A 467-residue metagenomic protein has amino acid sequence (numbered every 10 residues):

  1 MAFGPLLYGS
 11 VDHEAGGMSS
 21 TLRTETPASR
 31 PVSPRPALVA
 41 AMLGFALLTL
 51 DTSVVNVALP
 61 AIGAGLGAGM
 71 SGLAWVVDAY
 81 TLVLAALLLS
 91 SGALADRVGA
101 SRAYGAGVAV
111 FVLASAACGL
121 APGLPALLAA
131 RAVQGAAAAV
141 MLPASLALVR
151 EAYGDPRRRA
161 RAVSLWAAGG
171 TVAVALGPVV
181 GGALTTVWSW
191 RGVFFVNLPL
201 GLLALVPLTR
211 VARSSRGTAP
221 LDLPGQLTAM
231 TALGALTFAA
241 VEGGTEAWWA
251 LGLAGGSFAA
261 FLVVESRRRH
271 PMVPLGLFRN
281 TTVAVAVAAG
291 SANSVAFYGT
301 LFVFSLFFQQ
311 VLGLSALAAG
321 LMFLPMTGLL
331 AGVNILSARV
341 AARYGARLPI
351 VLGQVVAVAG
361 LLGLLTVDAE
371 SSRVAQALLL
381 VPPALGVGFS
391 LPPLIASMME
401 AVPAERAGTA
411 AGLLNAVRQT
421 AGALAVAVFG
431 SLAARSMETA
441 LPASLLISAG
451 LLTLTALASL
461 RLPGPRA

Functional and structural regions predicted by a protein language model:
M1-P34, L457, R461-A467: Actinobacteria-biased recognition of intrinsically disordered, low-complexity terminal regions
A2, V11, S164, T186-G290 (+5 more regions): Hydrophobic transmembrane-helix bundles of small-molecule transporters
F3, S19-T209, N334-L336, Y344 (+4 more regions): Transmembrane-helix bundle of Major Facilitator Superfamily
P34-V57, M70, A250, S257 (+1 more regions): 12-transmembrane solute porter fold
A86, V140, T231-G234, G299 (+1 more regions): Residue-level signal for the membrane-embedded core of alpha-helical transmembrane segments, especially mid-helix
G119-A126, T209-A212, A240-E246, L262-R269 (+2 more regions): Transmembrane helix-loop junctions and nearby membrane-interface residues
L148, A152, A183, R210 (+5 more regions): A residue-level signal for alpha-helical anchor/packing sites in multi-pass solute transporters
Y153-R159, V163-G169, P224, A289 (+2 more regions): Hydrophobic alpha-helical segments of secondary membrane carriers
